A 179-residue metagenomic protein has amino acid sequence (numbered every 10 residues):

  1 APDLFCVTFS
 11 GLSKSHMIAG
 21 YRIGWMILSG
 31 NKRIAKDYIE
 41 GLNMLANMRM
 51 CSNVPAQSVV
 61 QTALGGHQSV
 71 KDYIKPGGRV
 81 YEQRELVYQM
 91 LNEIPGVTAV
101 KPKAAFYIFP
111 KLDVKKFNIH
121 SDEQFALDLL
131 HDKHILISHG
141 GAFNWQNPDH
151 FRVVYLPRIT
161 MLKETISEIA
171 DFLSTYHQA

Functional and structural regions predicted by a protein language model:
P2-G78, Y88-M90, L173: Conserved core segment of the aminotransferase class I/II
C6, V97, I135: Short, conserved active-site loop motifs that form the nucleotide-linked donor/cofactor pocket
L12-S13, G96-V97, G140-F143: Short, solvent-exposed loop/turn elements at beta->coil junctions and helix N-caps that rim active or binding pockets
S29, G65, K111-D113, L156-R158: Residue-level recognition of strand-loop junctions within catalytic nucleotide-signaling folds
Q61, G77-L91, A99-D113, N147: Conserved glycine-rich beta-strand-loop-beta hairpin in the small C-terminal domain of fold type I
N118-H120, D128-I137, A142-A179: PLP-dependent enzyme catalytic core of the Aspartate aminotransferase-like
F125: Short active-site alpha-helical segment characteristic of glycosyltransferases and processive polysaccharide synthases
